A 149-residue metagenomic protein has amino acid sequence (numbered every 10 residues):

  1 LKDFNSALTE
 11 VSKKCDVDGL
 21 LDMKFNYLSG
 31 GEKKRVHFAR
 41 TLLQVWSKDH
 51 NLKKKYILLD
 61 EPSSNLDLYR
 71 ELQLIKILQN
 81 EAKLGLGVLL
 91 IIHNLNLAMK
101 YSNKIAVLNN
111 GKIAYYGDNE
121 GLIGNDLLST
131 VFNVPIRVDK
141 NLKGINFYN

Functional and structural regions predicted by a protein language model:
K2-L20: Conserved ABC ATPase "signature" region
K24-L28, E32: Conserved ABC ATPase signature
S47, E71-L84: Helical segment within the ABC ATPase nucleotide-binding domain
N51-L52, I57-E61: Catalytic Walker B motif of ABC-type/P-loop ATPase nucleotide-binding domains
I92-H93: H-loop/switch region of ABC-family ATPase nucleotide-binding domains
A98-K100: A short, surface-exposed alpha-helical micro-motif characterized by mixed small hydrophobic and charged/polar residues
G124-N125, S129-N149: ABC ATPase nucleotide-binding domains
